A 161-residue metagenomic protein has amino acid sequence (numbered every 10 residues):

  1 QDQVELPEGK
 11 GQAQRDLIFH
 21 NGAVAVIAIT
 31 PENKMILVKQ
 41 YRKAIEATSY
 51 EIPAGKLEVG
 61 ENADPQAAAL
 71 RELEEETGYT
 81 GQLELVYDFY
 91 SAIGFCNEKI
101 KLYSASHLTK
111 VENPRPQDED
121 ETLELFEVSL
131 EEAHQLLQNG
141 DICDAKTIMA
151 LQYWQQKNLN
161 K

Functional and structural regions predicted by a protein language model:
Q1-A25, T30-E32: Acidic, metal-coordinating catalytic segment for phosphate/diphosphate chemistry, firing primarily on the Nudix
G9, A44, I93-F95: Short glycine/serine/proline-enriched coil/turn segments at secondary-structure junctions
G9, T30-E32, Y41, E61 (+3 more regions): Short loop segments at secondary-structure junctions
A13, G22-A25, K56-A145: Unchanged
D16-L17, Q40, Y90, T147: Short clusters of small/polar residues that mark proteolytic maturation junctions
N21-I52: A glycine-rich, hydrophobic loop/mini-helix early in the fold
W154-K161: Short helix-capping/linker segments at secondary-structure and domain boundaries
